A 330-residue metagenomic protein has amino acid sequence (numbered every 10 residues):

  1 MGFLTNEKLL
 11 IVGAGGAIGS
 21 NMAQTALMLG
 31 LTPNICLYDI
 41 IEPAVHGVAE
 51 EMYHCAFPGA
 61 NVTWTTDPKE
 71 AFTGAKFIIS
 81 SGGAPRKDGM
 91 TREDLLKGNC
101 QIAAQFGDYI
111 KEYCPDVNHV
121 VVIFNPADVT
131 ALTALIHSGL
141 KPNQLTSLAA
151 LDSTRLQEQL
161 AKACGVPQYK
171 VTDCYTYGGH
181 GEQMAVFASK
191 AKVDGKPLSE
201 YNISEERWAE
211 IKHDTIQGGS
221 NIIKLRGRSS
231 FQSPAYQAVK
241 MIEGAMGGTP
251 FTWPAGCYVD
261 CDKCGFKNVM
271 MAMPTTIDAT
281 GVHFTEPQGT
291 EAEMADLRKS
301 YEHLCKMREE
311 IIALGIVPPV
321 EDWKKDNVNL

Functional and structural regions predicted by a protein language model:
N6, L31-A75, M90, E309-I312 (+1 more regions): Conserved N-terminal Rossmann-fold NAD(P) cofactor-binding segment
G15: Conserved glycine-rich cofactor-binding loop
G19-S20: N-terminal Rossmann-fold NAD(P) dinucleotide-binding loop
A23-Q24, G107: Generic hydrophobic/aromatic pocket-lining and core-packing "Φ" positions
M28-N34, G139-P142: Conserved S-adenosyl-L-methionine
C55-H119: Rossmann-like NAD(P)-binding element
T91-Q159: Rossmann-like NAD(P)(H) cofactor-binding subdomain of soluble oxidoreductases
S138-Q144, S153-L330: C-terminal substrate-binding/catalytic lobe of Rossmann-fold NAD(P)-dependent dehydrogenases
